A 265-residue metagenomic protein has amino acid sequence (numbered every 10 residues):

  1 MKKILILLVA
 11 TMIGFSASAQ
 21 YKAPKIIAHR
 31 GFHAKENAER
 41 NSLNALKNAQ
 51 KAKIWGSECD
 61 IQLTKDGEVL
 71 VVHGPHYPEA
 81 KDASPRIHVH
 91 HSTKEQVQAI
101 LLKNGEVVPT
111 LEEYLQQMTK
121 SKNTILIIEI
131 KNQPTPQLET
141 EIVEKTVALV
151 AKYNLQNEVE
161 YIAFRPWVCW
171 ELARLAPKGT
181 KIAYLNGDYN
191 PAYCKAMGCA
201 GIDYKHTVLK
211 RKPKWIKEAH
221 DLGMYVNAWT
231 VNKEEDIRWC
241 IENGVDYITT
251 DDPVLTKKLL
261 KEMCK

Functional and structural regions predicted by a protein language model:
M1-K22: Bacterial Sec-dependent N-terminal signal peptides
A19-K265: Phosphate-group recognition and catalysis centered on beta-loop-alpha active-site segments
